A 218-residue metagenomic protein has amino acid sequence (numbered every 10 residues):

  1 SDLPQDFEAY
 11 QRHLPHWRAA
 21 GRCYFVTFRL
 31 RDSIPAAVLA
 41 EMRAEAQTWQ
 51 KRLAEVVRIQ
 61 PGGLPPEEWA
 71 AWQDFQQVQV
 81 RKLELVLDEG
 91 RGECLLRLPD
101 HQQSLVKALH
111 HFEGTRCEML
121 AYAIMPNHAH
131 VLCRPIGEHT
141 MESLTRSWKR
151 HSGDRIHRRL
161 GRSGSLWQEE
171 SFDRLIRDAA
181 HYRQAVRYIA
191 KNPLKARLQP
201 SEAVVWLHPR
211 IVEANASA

Functional and structural regions predicted by a protein language model:
S1-A218: Short catalytic/metal-binding and nucleic-acid-binding patches
